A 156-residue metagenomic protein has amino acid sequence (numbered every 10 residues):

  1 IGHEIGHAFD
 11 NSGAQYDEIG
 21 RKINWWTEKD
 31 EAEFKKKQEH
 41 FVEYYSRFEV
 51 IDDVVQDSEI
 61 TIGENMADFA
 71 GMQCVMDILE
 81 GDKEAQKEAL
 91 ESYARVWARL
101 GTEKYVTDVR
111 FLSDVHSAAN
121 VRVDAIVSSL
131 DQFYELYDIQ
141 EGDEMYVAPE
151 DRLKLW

Functional and structural regions predicted by a protein language model:
I1-F9: Short alpha-helix carrying the canonical HExxH Zn2+-binding catalytic motif
A8-W156: Zinc-dependent metallohydrolase catalytic domains
